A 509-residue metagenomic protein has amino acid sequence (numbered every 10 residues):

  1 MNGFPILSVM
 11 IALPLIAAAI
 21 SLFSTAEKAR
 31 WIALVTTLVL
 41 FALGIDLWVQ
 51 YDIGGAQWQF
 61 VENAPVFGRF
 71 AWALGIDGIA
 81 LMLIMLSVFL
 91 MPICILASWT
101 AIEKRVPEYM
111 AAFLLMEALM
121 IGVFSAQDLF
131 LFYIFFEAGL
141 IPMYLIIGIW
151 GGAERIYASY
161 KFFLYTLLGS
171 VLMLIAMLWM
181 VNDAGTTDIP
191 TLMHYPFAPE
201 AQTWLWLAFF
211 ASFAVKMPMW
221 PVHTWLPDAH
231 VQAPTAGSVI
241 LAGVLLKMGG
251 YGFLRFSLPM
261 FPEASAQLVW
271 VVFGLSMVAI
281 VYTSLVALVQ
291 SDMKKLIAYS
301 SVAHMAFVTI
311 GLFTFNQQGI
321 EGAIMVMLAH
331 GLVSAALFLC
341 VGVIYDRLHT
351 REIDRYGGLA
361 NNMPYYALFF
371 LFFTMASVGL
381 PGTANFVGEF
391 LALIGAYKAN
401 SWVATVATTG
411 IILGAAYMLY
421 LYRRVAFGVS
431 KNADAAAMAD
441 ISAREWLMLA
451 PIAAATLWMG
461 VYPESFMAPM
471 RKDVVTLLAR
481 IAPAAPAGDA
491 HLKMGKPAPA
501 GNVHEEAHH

Functional and structural regions predicted by a protein language model:
M1-I6, I20-A111, T186-H194, K496-A498 (+1 more regions): Transmembrane helix-loop-helix hairpins at membrane boundaries of multipass inner-membrane proteins
V9-A26, A211, P218: N-terminal signal-anchor/start-transfer transmembrane helix
L13, M363-Y365, L419-H509: Cytoplasmic/organellar membrane-interface segments at the starts of transmembrane helices in multi-pass inner-membrane
E27-L38, Y157-L167, M363-Y366, A443-M448: Alpha-helical transmembrane segments and their helix-start/interface "positive-inside/aromatic belt" motifs in integral
V35-V49, T166-I175, T374-A376, I412 (+1 more regions): Hydrophobic alpha-helical membrane-insertion segments
I93-A101, A118-F130, M143-L421: Hydrophobic transmembrane alpha-helices and their helix-loop junctions in integral membrane proteins
L96-A112, T235, G243, A435-R444: Cytoplasmic juxtamembrane regions at transmembrane-helix boundaries
E137: Short phosphate-coordinating micro-motif centered on Lys-Gly-acidic
